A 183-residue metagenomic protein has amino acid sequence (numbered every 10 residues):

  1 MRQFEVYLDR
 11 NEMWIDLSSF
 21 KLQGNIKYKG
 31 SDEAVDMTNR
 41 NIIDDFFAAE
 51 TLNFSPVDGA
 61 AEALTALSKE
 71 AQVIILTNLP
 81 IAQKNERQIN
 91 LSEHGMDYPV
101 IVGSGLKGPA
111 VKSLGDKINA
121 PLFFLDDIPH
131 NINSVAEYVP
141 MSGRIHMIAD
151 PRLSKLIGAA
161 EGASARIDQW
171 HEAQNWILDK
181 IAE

Functional and structural regions predicted by a protein language model:
M1-T38: Active-site neighborhood of HAD-like aspartate-dependent phosphohydrolases
E33-D36, D44-I75, I81-E86: Short, acidic loop-to-helix structural element flanking the phosphoryl-transfer center in phosphate-processing enzymes
Q72-V73, P121, G143: Residues at the starts of beta-strands that form the adenosine-phosphate
I74, P99-V102, I145: General small-molecule cofactor/ligand-binding pocket signal
P80-F123, H130-Y138: Substrate-recognition "cap/lid" segment bordering the active-site pocket of phosphatases
P99-G105, S164-E172: Short acidic-hydrophobic, aromatic-tinged amphipathic segments that line or gate anion-handling sites
P109-S113, L153-G162, W176-L178: Short, charged, surface-exposed secondary-structure boundary motifs
F124-D168: Acidic, Mg2+-coordinating phosphoryl-transfer loop and its flanking beta/alpha structural elements, shared across
